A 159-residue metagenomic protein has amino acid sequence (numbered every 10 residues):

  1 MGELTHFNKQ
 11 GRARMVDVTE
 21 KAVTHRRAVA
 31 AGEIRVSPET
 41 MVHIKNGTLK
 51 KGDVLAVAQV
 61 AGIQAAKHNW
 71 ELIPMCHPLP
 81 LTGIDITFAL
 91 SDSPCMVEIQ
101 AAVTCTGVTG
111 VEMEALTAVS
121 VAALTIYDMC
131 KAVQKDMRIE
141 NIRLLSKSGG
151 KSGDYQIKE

Functional and structural regions predicted by a protein language model:
M1-L55, V60-H77, T82-E159: C-terminal binding/interaction regions
